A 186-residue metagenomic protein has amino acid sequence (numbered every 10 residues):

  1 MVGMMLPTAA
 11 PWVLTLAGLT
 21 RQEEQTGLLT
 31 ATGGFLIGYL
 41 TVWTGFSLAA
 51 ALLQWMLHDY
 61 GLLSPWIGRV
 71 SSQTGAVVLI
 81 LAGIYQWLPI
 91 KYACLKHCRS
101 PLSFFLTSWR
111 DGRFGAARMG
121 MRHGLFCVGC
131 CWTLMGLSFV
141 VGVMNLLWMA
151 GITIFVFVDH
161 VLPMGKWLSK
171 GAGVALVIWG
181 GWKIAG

Functional and structural regions predicted by a protein language model:
M1, M119-L125, W132-V140: Generic transmembrane alpha-helix signature in multi-pass membrane proteins, especially transporters/channels
M1-L40: Juxtamembrane transmembrane-helix termini in multi-pass membrane transport proteins
M4, I80, C127, V177: Divalent metal-coordination and catalytic microenvironments
A10-R21, I90-K91, V156-P163: C-terminal ends of transmembrane helices
E23, M56-S64, Y92-L95, M144 (+1 more regions): Membrane-interface elements of multi-pass transporters and channels
Q25-M56, C130-M164, G171-L176: A small-residue-rich subset of transmembrane alpha-helices
Y60-V78, I84-L125: Alpha-helical multi-pass membrane helix bundles of inner-membrane/thylakoid proteins, especially permease cores
W179-G186: Juxtamembrane boundary at the C-terminal end of a transmembrane helix
